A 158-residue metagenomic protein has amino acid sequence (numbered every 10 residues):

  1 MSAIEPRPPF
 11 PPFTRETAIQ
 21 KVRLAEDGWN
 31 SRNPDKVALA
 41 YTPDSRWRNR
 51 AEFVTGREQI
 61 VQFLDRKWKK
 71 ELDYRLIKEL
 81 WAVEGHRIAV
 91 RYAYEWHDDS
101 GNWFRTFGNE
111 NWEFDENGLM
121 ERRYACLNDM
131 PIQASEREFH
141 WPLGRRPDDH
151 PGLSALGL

Functional and structural regions predicted by a protein language model:
M1-P43, L153-L158: Short, low-complexity N-terminal intrinsically disordered segments enriched in polar/charged residues
S2-F13, Q62-L158: A beta-strand edge to alpha-helix "cap/lid" segment located at domain peripheries
A25, R48, P147-D148: Intrinsic-disorder/low-complexity regions
N30-S31, T42, R46, D65-D73: Short helix-capping and hinge/turn segments at secondary-structure transitions, especially at repeat and domain
R46-D65: Short solvent-exposed beta->alpha transition segments
